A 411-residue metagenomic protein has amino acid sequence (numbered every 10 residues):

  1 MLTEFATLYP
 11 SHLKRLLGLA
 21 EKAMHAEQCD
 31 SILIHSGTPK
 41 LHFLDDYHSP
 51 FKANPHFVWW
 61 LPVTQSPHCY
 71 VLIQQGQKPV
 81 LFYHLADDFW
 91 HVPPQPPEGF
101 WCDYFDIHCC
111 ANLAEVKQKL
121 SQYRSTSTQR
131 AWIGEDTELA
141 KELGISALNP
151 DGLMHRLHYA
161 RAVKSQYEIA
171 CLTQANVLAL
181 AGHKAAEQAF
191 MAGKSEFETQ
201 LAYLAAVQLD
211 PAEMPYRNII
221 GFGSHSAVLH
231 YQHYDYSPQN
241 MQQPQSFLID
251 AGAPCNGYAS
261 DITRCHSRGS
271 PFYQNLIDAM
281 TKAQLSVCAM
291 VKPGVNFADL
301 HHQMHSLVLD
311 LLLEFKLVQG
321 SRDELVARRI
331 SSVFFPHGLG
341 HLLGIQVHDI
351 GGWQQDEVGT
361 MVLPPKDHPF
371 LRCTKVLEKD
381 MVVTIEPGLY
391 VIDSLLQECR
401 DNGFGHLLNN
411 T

Functional and structural regions predicted by a protein language model:
M1-T411: Active-site neighborhoods and metal-handling regions in enzymes and metal-associated proteins
